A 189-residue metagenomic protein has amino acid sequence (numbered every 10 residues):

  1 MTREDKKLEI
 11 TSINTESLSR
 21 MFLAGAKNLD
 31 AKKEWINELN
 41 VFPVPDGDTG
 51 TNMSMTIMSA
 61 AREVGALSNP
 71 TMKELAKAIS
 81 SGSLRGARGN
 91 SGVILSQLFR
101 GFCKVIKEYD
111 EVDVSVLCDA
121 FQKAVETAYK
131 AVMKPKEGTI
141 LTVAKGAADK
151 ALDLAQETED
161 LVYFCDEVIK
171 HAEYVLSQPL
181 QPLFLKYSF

Functional and structural regions predicted by a protein language model:
M1-F189: N-terminal loops that bind phosphate or other acidic moieties and the adjacent beta-alpha structural core
